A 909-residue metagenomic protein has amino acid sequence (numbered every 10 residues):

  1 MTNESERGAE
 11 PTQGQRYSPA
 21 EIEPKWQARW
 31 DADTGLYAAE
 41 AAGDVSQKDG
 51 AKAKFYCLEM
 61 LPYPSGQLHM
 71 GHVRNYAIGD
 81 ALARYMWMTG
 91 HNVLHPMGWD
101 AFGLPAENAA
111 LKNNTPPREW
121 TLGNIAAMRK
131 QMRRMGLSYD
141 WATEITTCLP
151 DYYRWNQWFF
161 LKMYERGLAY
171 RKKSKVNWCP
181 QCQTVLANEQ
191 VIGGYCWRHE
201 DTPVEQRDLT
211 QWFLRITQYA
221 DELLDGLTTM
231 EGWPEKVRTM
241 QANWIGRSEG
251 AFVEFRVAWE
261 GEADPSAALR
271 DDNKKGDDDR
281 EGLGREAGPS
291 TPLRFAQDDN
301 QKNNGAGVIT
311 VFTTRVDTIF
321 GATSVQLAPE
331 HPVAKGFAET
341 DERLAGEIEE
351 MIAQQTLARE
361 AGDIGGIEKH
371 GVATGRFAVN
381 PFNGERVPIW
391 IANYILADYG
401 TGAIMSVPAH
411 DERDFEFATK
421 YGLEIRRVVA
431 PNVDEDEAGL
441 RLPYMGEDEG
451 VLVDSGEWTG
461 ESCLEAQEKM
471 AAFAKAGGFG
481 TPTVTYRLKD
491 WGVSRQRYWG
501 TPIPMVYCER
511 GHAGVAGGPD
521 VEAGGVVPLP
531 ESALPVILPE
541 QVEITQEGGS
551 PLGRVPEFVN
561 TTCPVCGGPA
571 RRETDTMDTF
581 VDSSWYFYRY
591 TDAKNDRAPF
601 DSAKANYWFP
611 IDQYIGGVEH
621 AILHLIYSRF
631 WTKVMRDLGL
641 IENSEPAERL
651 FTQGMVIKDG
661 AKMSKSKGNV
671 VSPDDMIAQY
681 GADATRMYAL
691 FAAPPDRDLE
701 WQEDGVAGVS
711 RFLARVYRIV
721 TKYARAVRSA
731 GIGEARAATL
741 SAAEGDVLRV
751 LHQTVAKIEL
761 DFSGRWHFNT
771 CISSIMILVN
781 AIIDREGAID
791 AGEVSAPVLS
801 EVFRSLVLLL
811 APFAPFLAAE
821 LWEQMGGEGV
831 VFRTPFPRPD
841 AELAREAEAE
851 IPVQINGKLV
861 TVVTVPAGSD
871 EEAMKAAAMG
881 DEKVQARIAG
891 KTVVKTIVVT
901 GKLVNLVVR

Functional and structural regions predicted by a protein language model:
M1-A9, R256-V308, H512-A523, A726-A738: Intrinsic disorder/low-complexity segments
T2-E6, R16, P24-K25, R29-Y37 (+6 more regions): Residue patterns forming the tRNA-binding/recognition surfaces of aminoacyl-tRNA synthetases and related DALR
N3, R7-L58, W87-P96, E119-R129 (+5 more regions): Conserved oxyanion/phosphate-binding beta-strand-loop segments in alpha/beta enzyme cores
R7-Q13, M60-L68, A110, D140-I145 (+10 more regions): Glycine- and acidic
Q15-Q27, D31, N156-E262, Q301-A430 (+7 more regions): NTP-handling and nucleic-acid-processing catalytic cores
D44-T115, E144-F159, T313-T314, P381-F417 (+1 more regions): N-terminal catalytic cores of NTP/NDP-binding nucleotidyl/phosphoryl-transfer enzymes
D100, E165-R166, Y170-N177, R247 (+5 more regions): Helix-rich, typically C-terminal accessory recognition domains appended to large enzymatic cores
R376-F382, R386-Y399, G553, V559-P695: Alpha-helical recognition segments enriched in aromatics with Gly/Pro capping that present substrate-recognition
